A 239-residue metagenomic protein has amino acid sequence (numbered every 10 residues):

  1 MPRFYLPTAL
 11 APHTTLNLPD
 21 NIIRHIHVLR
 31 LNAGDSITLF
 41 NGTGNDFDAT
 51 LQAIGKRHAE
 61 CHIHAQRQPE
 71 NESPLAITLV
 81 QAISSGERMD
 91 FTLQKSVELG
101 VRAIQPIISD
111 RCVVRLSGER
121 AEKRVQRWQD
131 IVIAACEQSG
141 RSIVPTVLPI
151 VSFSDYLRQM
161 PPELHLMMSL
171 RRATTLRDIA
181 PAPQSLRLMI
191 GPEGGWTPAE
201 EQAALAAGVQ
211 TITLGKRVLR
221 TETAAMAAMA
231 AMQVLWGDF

Functional and structural regions predicted by a protein language model:
M1-Q68: N-terminal positively charged helical leader segments and presequences
H27, V97-G100, L205: Non-catalytic positions within long, well-ordered alpha-helices that form the structural scaffold/packing of enzyme
N32, R102, Q210: Short acidic/polar active-site loop segments enriched in Thr and Asp
I37, C61, V144-L148, T211: Generic structural signal for residues in well-ordered beta-strands
E70-L166: RNA substrate-binding interface of SAM-dependent RNA methyltransferases
M160-E201, Q210-T213: Active-site/ligand-binding-proximal alpha/beta "capping" segment
P198-F239: Structured adenosyl-cofactor binding patch, chiefly the S-adenosyl-L-methionine
